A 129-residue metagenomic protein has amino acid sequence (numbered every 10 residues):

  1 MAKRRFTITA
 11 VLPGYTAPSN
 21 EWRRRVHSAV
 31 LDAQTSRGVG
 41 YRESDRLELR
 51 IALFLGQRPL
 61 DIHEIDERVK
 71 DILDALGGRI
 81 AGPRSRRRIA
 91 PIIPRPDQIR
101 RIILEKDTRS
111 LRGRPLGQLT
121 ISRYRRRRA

Functional and structural regions predicted by a protein language model:
M1-A129: Acidic, proline/glycine-enriched N-terminal capping motif
